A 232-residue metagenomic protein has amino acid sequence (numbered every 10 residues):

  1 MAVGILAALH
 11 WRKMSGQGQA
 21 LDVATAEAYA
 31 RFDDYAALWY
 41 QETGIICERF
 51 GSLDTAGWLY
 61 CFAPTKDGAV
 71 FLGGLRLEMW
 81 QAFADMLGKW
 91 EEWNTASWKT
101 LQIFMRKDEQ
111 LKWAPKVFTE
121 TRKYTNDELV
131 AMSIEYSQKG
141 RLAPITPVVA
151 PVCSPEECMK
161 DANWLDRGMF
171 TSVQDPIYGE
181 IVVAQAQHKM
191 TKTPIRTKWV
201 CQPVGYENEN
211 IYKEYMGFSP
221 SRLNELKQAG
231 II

Functional and structural regions predicted by a protein language model:
M1-D85: Active-site-adjacent "lid/gating" segments in soluble enzymes
V3, G74-E78, Y124, Q185 (+1 more regions): Conserved active-site and cofactor/substrate-binding residues in soluble primary-metabolism enzymes
W39-E48, L87, A96, D161-D175: Short, surface-exposed loop/helix-turn segments at secondary-structure junctions that function as lids/hinges flanking
W58-I145: Aromatic-enriched alpha-helical interface/lid elements that frame and gate functional surfaces
S137-R196: A glycine-rich dinucleotide-binding beta-alpha-beta segment and adjacent secondary-structure elements that constitute
I177-E225: Flexible, small-/acidic-enriched active-site or ligand-binding loops
G230: Glycine-centered, phosphate/nucleic-acid-interacting loop/turn motifs that mediate DNA/RNA or nucleotide
